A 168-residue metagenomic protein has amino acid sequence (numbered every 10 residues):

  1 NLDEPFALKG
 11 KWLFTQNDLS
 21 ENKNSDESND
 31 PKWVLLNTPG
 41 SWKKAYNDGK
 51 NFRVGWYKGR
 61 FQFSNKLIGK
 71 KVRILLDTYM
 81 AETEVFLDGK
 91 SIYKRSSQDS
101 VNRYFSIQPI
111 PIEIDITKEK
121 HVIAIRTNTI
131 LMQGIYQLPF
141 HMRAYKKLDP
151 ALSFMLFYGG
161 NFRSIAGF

Functional and structural regions predicted by a protein language model:
N1-G69, Y104, Q137-H141, Y145 (+1 more regions): Extended carbohydrate-recognition surfaces in non-catalytic/accessory domains of CAZymes and lectin-like proteins
G10, Y57-G59, I74, I110-I112 (+1 more regions): Hydrophobic residues positioned within well-ordered beta-strands of beta-sheet architectures
T15, L19-N22, A81-E82, I130-M132: Primarily extracytoplasmic ectodomains and periplasmic/lumenal surface modules that are beta-strand-rich
W33, R53, F61-S91, I123-T127: Aromatic-lined ligand-binding clefts that engage carbohydrates, nucleic acids, or primary amines
D77-T78, Y145-K147: Short edge-strand/loop segments of extracellular domains
F86-P139: Beta-strand-rich ligand-recognition modules
P150: Extended, polar beta-sheet/loop recognition surfaces of beta-rich domains that mediate binding to diverse ligands
R163-F168: Hydrophobic alpha-helical transmembrane segments of multi-pass membrane proteins
